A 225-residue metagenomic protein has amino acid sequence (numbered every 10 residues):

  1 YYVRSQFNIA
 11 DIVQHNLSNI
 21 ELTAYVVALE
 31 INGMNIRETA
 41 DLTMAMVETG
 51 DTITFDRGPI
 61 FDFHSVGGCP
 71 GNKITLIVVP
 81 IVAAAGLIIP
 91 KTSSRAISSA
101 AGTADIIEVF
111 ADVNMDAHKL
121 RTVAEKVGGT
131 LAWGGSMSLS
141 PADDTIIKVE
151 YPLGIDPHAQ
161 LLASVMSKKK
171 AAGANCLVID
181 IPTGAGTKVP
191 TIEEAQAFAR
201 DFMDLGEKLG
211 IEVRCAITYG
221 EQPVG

Functional and structural regions predicted by a protein language model:
Y1-P70, F110: Acidic, glycine/proline-rich low-complexity segments that act as flexible tails and inter-domain linkers
Q6, E21-L22, F55-I60, A83-A84 (+3 more regions): A short alpha-helix capping/helix-coil boundary motif
I12, L29-G33, G67-G71, A96-I97 (+3 more regions): Short, small-residue-enriched loops and turns at beta-alpha junctions that line or gate enzyme active sites
L29, L42, V78-A85, T103-I106: Buried hydrophobic packing segments
D51, I74, G86, V109-G225: Glycine-rich anion-binding loops and their surrounding alpha/beta cores
P59-S99: Glycine/serine-rich anion-binding loops at beta->alpha junctions that coordinate negatively charged ligand groups
A96-A111: Active-site-proximal loop->helix
